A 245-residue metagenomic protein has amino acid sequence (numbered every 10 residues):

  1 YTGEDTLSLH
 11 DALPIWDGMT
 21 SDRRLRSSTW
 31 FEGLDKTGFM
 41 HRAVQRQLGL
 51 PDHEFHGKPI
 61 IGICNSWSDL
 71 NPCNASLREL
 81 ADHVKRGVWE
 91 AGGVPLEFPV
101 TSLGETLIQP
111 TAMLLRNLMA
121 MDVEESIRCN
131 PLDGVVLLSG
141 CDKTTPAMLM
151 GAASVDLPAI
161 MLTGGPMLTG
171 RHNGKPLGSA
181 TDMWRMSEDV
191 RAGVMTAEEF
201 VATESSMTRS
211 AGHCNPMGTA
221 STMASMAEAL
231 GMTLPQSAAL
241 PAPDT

Functional and structural regions predicted by a protein language model:
Y1-I15: Single conserved hydrophobic/aromatic residue that forms the stacking wall/gate of nucleotide- or nucleobase-binding
T2-G3, L70-N74, G170-R171: A generic structural signal for short coil/turn motifs at secondary-structure boundaries
W16-K58: N-terminal amphipathic/basic leader segments beginning at the initiator methionine
G18-S21, K85-V88, T181-M183: Ligand-binding pocket scaffold of soluble enzyme catalytic domains
S21-F31, I61-S68, F98-P110, I127 (+4 more regions): Gly-rich Lys/Arg/Thr-decorated short loops/hinges at beta-loop-alpha junctions or inter-strand turns that position
M40-P51, W89, V94-L137, G193-E198: Glycine-rich oxoanion-binding loops at beta->alpha junctions
H53, G62, S68-E97: Glycine-rich phosphate/diphosphate-binding loop of Rossmann-like nucleotide-binding domains
M113-T245: Active-site cavity-forming subdomains of large catalytic enzyme subunits
